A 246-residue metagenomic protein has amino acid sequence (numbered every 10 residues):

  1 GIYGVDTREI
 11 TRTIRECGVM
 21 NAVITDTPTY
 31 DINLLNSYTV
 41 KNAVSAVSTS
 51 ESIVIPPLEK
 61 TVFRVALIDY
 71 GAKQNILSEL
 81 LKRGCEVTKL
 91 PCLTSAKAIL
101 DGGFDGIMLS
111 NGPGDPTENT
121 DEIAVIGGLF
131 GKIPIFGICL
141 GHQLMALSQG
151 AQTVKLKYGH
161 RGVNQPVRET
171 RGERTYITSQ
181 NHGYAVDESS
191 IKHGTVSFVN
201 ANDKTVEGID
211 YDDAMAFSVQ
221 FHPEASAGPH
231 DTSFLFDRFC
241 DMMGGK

Functional and structural regions predicted by a protein language model:
G1-K97, D101-G102, P116, S226 (+1 more regions): RNA-binding accessory domains that recognize and position tRNA/RNA substrates
E59-V65, G172-T175, Y211-A216: Beta-strand-turn-beta hairpins that frame and shape the catalytic cleft of phosphate-ester-processing enzymes
R64-D69, T178-S179, F217-F221: Active-site-proximal beta-strand elements of phosphoester/diester hydrolases
R83, G102, G131-K132, K192 (+1 more regions): Structured helix-beta-strand junction loops
D101, G106, S110-G183, G228-R238 (+1 more regions): Cysteine-nucleophile active-site neighborhood
R174-A214: Catalytic beta-strand/loop cores that center a nucleophilic Ser/Cys/Thr and support acyl-enzyme chemistry
G208-G245: A glycine-centered loop/beta-turn motif at secondary-structure junctions
